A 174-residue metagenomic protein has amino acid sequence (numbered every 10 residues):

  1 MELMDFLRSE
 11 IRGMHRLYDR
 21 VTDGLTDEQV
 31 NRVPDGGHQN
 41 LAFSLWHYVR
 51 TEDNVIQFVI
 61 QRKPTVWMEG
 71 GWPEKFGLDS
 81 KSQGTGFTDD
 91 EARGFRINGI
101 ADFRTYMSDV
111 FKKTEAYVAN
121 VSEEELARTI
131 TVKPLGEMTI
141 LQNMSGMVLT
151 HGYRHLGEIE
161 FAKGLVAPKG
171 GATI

Functional and structural regions predicted by a protein language model:
M1-D5: N-terminal export signals and maturation junctions of secreted/periplasmic proteins
R8-R12, R16-D19, Q29-G86, T129-I174: Short, contiguous alpha-helical
I11, H15-Y18, T22, M107 (+1 more regions): Hydrophobic alpha-helical core bundles mediating ligand binding, dimerization, or RNAP-core interactions
L78-R128, N143-V148: Acidic/histidine-rich alpha-helical segments that form the ligand environment of transition-metal centers
